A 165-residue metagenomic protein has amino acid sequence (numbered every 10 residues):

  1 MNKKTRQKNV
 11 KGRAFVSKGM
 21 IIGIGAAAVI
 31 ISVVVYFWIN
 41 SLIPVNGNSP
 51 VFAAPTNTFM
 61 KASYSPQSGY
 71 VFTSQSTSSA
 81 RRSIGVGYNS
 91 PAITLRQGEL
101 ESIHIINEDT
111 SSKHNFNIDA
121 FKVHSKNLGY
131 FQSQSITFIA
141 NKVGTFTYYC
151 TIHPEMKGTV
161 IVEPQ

Functional and structural regions predicted by a protein language model:
N2-K11, I22, I93, H114-T147: Extracytoplasmic beta-sandwich strand-turn segments characteristic of Greek-key/jelly-roll folds
Q7-N9, R13-I21, V33-Y36: Terminal and domain-boundary regions
I21-A28, S32-P44, F59-G69, L128-Q165: Extracellular/periplasmic metallocenter environments
V45-A53: Alpha-helical transmembrane signal-anchor/signal-peptide segments
A53-F59, N89-S112, Q134-K142, F146-Y148 (+1 more regions): Beta-strand cores of secreted/periplasmic/IMS beta-sandwich domains, seen most often in copper-related folds
T58-L100: N-terminal edge beta-strand
Q75, D119-F121, E163: Generic beta-structure capping elements
